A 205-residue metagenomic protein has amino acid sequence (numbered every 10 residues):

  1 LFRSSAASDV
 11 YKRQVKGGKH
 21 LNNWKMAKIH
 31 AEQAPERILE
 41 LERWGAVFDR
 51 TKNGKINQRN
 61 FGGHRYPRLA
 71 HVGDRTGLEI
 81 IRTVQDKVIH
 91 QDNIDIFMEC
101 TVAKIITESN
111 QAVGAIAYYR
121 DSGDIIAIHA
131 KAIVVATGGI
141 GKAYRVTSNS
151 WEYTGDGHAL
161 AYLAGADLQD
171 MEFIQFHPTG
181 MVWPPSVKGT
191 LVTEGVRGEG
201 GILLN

Functional and structural regions predicted by a protein language model:
L1-A7, Y11: Single conserved hydrophobic/aromatic residue that forms the stacking wall/gate of nucleotide- or nucleobase-binding
R3, R50, Y119, A164 (+2 more regions): Hydrophobic alpha-helical segments, especially N-terminal targeting/anchoring helices
R13-I38: Dinucleotide-binding Rossmann-like beta1-alpha1 core, especially the glycine-rich loop that anchors the ADP
A34-R37, A46, G157, L163-A164: Hydrophobic or amphipathic alpha-helical targeting/insertion segments
E40-D124, H129, A136, G180-P184 (+1 more regions): Conserved redox-cofactor binding core of oxidoreductases
I133, Y153-L160: Extended, hydrophobic alpha-helical segments in both membrane/secreted and soluble proteins
T137-T147: Flavin (primarily FAD) binding-site architecture
L160, A166-N205: An anion/pyrophosphate-binding glycine-rich loop and adjacent beta-alpha core in soluble alpha-beta enzymes
